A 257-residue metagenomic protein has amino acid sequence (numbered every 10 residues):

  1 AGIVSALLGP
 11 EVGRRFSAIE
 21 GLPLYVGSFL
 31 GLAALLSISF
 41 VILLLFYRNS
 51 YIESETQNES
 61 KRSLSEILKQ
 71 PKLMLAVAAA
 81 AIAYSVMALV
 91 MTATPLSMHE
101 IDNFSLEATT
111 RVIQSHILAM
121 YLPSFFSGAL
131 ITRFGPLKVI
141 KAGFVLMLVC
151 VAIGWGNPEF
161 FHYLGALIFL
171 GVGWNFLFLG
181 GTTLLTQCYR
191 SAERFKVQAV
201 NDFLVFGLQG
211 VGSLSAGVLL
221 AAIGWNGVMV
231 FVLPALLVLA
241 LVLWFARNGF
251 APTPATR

Functional and structural regions predicted by a protein language model:
G13, G31-E53, V242-R247: C-terminal membrane-cytosol helix-exit motif in multi-pass small-molecule transporters
R48-V77: Juxtamembrane intracellular "pre-TM" segments in multi-pass secondary transporters
K69-L89, I168: Pair of pore-lining "gating" transmembrane helices in MFS-fold secondary transporters
T92-V112: Short amphipathic helix-loop junctions that connect adjacent transmembrane helices in Major Facilitator Superfamily/SLC
P123-P136, L220: Helix-to-loop junctions at the C-terminal end of transmembrane segments in multipass secondary transporters
K138-A152, L233: Structural signature of the two symmetry-related core transmembrane helices
F176-R190: Intracellular juxtamembrane helix-capping segments at the cytosolic ends of symmetry-related transmembrane helices
C188, A192-A222: A late C-terminal transmembrane helix in Major Facilitator Superfamily
